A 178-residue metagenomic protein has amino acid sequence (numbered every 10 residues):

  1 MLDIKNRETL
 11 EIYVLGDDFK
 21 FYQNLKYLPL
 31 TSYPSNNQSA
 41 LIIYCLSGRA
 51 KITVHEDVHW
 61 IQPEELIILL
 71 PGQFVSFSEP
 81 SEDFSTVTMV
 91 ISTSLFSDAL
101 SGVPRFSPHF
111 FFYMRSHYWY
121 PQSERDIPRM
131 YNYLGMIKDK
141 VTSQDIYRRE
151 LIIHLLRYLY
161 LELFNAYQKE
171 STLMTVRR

Functional and structural regions predicted by a protein language model:
M1-Q62: Generic protein-terminus/edge-of-domain signal
L2-F19, S78-D139, E162-E170: A hydrophobic/aromatic-rich effector-binding and dimerization subdomain of bacterial HTH-type transcriptional regulators
L41-Y44, R129-Y133, L155, L159-E162: Amphipathic, well-ordered alpha-helical segments in soluble domains
C45-S47, L70, P80: A short, compositionally biased micro-patch
R49-K51, V58, F74, D83 (+2 more regions): Structural motif
I67, P71-F77, F96-S97: Histidine-centered metal-chelating micro-motifs
P128, L173-R178: A short, Lys/Arg-enriched amphipathic alpha-helix from helix-turn-helix/homeodomain DNA-binding modules
V141-H154, V176-R177: All-alpha amphipathic helical-bundle segments outside canonical DNA-binding/catalytic cores that form hydrophobic
